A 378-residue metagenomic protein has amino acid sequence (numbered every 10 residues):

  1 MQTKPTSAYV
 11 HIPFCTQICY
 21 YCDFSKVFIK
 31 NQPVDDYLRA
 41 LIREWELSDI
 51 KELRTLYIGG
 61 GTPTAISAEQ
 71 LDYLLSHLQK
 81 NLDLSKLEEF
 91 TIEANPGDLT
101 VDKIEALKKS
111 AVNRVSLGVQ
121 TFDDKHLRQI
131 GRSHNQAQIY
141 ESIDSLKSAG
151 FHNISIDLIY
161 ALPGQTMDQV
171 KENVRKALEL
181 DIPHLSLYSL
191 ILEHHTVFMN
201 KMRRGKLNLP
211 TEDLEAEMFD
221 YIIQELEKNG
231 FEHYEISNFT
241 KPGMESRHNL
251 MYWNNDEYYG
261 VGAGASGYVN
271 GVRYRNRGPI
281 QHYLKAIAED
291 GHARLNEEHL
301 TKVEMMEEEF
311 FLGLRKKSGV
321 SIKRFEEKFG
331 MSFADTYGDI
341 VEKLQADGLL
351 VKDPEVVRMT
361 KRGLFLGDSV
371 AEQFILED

Functional and structural regions predicted by a protein language model:
T3-P5, K26-S48, E52-M331: C-terminal scaffold of the Radical SAM
V10: Conserved N-terminal Rossmann-fold NAD(P)-binding element of oxidoreductases
P13-F24: Local cysteine-cluster metal-coordination motifs and their immediate loop/turn environment, predominantly Fe-S cluster
C15, P183, E257, P354-E355: Beta-strand-connecting loop/turn residues
M331-K343: Short amphipathic alpha-helical interaction segments
Q345-E355: A short, conserved structural fragment
V356-T360: Minor-groove-contacting beta-hairpin "wing" of winged helix-turn-helix DNA-binding domains
L364-D378: Short, amphipathic alpha-helical interaction segments positioned at domain boundaries
